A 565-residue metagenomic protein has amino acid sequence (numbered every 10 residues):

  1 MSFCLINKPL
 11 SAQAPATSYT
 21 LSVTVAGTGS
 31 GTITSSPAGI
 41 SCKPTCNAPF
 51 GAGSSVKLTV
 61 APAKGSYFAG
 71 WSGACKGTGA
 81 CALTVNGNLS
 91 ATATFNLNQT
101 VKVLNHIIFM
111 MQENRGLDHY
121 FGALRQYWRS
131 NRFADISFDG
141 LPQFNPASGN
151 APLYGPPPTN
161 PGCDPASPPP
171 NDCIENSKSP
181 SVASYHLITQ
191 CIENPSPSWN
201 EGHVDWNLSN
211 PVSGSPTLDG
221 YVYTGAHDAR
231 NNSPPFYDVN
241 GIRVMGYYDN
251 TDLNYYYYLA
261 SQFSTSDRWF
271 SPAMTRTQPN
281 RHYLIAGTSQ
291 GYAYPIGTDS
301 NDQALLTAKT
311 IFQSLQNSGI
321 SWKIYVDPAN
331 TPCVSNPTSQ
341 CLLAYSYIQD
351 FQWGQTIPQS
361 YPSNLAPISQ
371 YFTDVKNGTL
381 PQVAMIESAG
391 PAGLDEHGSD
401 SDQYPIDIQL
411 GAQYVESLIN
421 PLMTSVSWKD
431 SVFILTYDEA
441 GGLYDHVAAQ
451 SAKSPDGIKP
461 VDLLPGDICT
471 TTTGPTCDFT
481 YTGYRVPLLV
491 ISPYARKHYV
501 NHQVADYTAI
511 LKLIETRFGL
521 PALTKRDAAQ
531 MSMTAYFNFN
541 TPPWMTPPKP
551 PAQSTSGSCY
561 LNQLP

Functional and structural regions predicted by a protein language model:
M1-Q13: Sec-dependent, cleavable N-terminal signal peptides
L10-A14, N98-P565: N-terminal pro-sequences and low-complexity stem/linker regions of secreted or lumenal proteins
A14-V25, F50, T59-A63, C81-N98: Conserved "repeat-terminator" motif of extracellular CCP/Sushi domains
V25-S30, E113-G116: Short polar catalytic/cofactor-binding loops
A26-T28, S54-C81: Surface-exposed interfaces of beta-sheet-rich extracellular modules
T28-I40, G411: Short, ordered, surface-exposed loop/turn motifs in non-cytosolic proteins
S36-S55, C75-L83: Short, solvent-exposed S/T- and G/P-enriched segments that are highly enriched in secreted/extracellular and lumenal
S72-L89, A535-F539: Short, surface-exposed beta-strand/turn "edge" patches of beta-sheet domains
